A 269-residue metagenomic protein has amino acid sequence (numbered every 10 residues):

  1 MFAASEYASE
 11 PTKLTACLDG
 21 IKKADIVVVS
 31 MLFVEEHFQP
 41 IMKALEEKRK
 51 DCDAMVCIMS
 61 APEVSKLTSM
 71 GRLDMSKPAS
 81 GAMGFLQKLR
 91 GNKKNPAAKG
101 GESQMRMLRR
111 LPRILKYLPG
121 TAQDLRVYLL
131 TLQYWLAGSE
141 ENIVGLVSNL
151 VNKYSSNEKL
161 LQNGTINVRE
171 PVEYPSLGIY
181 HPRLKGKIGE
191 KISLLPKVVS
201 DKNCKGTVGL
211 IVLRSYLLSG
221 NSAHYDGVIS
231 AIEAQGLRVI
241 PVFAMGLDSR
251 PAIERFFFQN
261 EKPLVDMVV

Functional and structural regions predicted by a protein language model:
M1-V269: An N-terminal assembly and electron-transfer interface module characteristic of large anaerobic redox and radical
